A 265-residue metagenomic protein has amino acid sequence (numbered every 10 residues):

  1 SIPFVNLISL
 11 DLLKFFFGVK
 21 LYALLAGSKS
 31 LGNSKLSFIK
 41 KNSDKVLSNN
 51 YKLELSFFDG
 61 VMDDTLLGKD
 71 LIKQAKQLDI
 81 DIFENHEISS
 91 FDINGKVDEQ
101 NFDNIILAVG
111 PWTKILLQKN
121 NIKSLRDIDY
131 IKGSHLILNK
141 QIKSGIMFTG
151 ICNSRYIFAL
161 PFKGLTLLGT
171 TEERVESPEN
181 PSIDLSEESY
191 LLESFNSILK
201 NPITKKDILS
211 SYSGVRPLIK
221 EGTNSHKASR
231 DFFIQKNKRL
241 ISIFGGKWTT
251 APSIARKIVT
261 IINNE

Functional and structural regions predicted by a protein language model:
S1-D44: Dinucleotide-binding Rossmann-like beta1-alpha1 core, especially the glycine-rich loop that anchors the ADP
I39-L78, T171-P178, N237-G245: Helix-loop-beta segment of a Rossmann-like dinucleotide-binding subdomain
Q74, N85-H86, G150, S197: Flavin (primarily FAD) cofactor-binding/catalytic cores of flavoenzymes
D81-K96: A conserved short coil-to-beta-strand element within the FAD-binding core of flavoproteins
D98-N104, A108: Core beta-strand elements of the Rossmann-like FAD/NAD(P) dinucleotide-binding domain in flavoenzyme oxidoreductases
L107-K123: Flavin (primarily FAD) binding-site architecture
L125-S134, L138-I142, M147-L167, E173-E265: C-terminal catalytic lobe of FAD-dependent flavoproteins
